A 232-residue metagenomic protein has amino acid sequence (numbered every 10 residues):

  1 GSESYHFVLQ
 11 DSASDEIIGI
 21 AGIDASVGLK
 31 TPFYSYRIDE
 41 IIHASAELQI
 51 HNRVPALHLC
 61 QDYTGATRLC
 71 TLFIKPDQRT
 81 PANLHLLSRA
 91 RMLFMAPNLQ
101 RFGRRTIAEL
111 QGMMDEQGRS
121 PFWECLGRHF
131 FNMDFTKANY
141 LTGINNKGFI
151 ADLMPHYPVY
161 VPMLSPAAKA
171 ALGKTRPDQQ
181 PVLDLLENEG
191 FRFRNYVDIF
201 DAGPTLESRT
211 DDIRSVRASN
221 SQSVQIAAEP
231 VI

Functional and structural regions predicted by a protein language model:
G1-V8: A short helix-loop-beta-strand connector motif used in the catalytic cores of GNAT acetyltransferases and, in some
V8, D15-A25, R68: Conserved beta-strand in the GNAT
A25-T71, T136-I144: Conserved acyl-donor/pantetheine-binding loop and adjacent beta-alpha core of acyl/acetyltransferases and related
N52-A56, L69-I74, R79-M95: Conserved acetyl-CoA-binding loop-helix of GNAT-fold acetyltransferases
T64, A82, L86, A90 (+2 more regions): Short, well-structured alpha-helical interface segments that form or flank functional binding sites
C70-P76, T106-R119, A168-Q179: Conserved beta-strand-loop-alpha-helix junction that forms the acyl-donor binding cleft
H85-S88, M92-G148: Loop-centered beta-sheet repeat module
K137-I232: Long, charge-rich C-terminal accessory regions
